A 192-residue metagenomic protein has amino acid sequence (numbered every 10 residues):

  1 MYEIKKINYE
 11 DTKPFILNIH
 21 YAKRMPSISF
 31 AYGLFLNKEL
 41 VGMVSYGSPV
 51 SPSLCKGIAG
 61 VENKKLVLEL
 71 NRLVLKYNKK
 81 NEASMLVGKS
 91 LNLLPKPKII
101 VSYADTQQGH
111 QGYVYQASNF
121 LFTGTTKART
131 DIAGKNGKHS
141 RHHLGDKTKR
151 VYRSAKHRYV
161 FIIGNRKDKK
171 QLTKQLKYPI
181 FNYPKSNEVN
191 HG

Functional and structural regions predicted by a protein language model:
M1-P26: Short amphipathic alpha-helix that is part of the acyltransferase structural core
M1-Y2, Y46, E82, F161: Residues lining hydrophobic/aromatic ligand-binding pockets adjacent to catalytic sites
K6, G47-V151: Acyl-donor binding region in acyl/amide transferases
I16, S29-Y46: Conserved beta-hairpin
R24-I28, V151-R153: A short catalytic or substrate-binding loop motif that flags glycine-/basic-rich loops and adjacent residues that bind
S29-A31, A117, K156-R158: Extracellular structured ligand-interaction cores
T148-K167: A conserved mid-domain beta-alpha-beta active-site/ligand-binding segment of alpha/beta enzyme cores
Q171-G192: Short, cationic low-complexity segments
